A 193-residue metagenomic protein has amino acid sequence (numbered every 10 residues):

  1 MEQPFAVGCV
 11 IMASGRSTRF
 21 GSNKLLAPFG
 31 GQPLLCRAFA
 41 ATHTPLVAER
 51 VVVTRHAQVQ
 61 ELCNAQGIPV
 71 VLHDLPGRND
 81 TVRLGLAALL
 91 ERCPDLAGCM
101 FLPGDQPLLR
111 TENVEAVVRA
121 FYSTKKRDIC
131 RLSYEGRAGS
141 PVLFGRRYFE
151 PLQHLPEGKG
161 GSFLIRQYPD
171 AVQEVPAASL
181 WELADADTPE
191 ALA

Functional and structural regions predicted by a protein language model:
E2-A57: N-terminal glycine-rich phosphate-binding loop and ensuing alpha1 helix
E2-F5, E150, H154-A193: Conserved alpha/beta core of the MobA/IspD/sugar-nucleotide pyrophosphorylase nucleotidyltransferase superfamily
V10-S14, V53, L102-P103, L132-E135 (+1 more regions): Short beta-strand segments
I11, N23, L35, G85 (+3 more regions): Residue-level signal for inorganic ion chemistry
P28, L108, L143, E174 (+1 more regions): Short aromatic/basic micro-patch
C36-G98, E112: Conserved N-terminal catalytic core of the sugar/cofactor nucleotidyltransferase
R78-Q153: Conserved beta-loop-beta/alpha segment of the NTase-like Rossmann-fold superfamily that binds/positions NTPs
